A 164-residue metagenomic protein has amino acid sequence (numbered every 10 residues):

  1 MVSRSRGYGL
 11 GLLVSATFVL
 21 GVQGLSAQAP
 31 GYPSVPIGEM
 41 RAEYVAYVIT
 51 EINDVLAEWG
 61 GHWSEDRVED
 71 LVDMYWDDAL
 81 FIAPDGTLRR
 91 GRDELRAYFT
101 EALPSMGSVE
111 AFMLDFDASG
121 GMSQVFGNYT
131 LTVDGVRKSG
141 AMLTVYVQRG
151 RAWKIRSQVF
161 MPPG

Functional and structural regions predicted by a protein language model:
V2-L13: Bacterial N-terminal signal peptides that target proteins for export
G11-G21: Bacterial N-terminal signal peptides
L25-M74, D93: Short, low-complexity N-terminal intrinsically disordered segments enriched in polar/charged residues
Q28-P33, S139-G164: Short beta-strand edge/turn micro-motifs at domain boundaries
W59, L71-V72, A79, G91 (+3 more regions): Hydrophobic pocket/interface hotspot
A79-R89, E101-P104, F160: A short gly/proline-enriched turn/hairpin at secondary-structure junctions
D85, D115-D117, N128-Y129, T144 (+1 more regions): A mature extracytoplasmic/lumenal domain signature
E94-S139: Surface-exposed, charged secondary-structure patches
